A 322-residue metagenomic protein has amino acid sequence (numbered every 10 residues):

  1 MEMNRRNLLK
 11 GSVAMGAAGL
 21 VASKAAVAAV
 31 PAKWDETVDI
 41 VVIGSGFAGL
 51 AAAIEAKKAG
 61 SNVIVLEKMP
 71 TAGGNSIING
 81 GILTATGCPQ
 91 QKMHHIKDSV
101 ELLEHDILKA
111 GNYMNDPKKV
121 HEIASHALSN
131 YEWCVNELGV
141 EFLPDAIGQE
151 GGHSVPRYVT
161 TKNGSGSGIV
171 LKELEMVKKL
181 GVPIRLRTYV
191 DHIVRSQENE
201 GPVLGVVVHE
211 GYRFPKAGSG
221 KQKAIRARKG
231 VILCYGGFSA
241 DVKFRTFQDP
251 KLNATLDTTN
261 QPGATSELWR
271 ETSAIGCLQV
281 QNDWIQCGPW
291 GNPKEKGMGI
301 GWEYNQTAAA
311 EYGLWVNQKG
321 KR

Functional and structural regions predicted by a protein language model:
M1-M15: N-terminal secretory signal peptides and thylakoid transit peptides that target proteins across membranes
G11, K68-P183, R187-Y189, N199-P202 (+1 more regions): Conserved N-terminal/central alpha/beta ligand/cofactor-binding core
W34-G46: Beta1/beta-strand and adjacent pyrophosphate-binding region of the FAD-binding site in flavoprotein oxidoreductases
G49: N-terminal Rossmann-fold NAD(P) dinucleotide-binding loop
N62-E67: Short beta-strand "acidic-cap" motif of Rossmann-like dinucleotide-binding folds
R195-A224: Conserved beta-strand-loop-beta-strand element in the redox core of flavoprotein oxidoreductases
R213-G220, R226-K296: Glycine-rich loop(s) and the adjacent beta-strand/alpha-helix scaffold that form part
G288-R322: FAD cofactor-binding and catalytic pocket of flavoenzymes
